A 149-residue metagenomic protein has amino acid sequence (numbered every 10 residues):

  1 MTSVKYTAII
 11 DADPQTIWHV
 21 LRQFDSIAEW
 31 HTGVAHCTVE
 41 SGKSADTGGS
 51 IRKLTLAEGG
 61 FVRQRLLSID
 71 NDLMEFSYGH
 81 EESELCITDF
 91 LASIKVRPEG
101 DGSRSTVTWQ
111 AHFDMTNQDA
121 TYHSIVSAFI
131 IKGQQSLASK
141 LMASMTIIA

Functional and structural regions predicted by a protein language model:
M1-S41: Hydrophobic ligand-binding cavity/cleft-lining segments
Y6-A8, I94, W109-A111: A structural signal for short, well-ordered beta-strand segments
A8, R52, R65, C86-I87 (+1 more regions): Amphipathic alpha-helical hairpins
Q15-H19, E29, D101, A128 (+3 more regions): Replace "anionic and nucleotidyl ligands
I17-L21, I27, R52, L66 (+3 more regions): Hydrophobic pocket/interface hotspot
E29, L56-R104, H112, A143-I147: Hydrophobic-ligand binding "helix-grip"
T47-G48: Short, solvent-exposed linear patches
T106, F113-A149: A conserved amphipathic terminal alpha-helix motif
